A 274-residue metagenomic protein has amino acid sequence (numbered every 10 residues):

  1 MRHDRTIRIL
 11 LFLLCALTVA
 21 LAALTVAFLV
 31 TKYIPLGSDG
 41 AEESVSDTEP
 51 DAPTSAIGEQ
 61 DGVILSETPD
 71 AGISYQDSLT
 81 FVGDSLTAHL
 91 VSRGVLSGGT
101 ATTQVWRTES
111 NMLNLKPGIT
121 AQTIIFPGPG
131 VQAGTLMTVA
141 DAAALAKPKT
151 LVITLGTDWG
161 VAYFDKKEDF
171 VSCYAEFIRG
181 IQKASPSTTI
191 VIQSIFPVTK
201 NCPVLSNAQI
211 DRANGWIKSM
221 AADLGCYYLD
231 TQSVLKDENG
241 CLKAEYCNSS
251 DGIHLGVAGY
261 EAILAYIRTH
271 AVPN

Functional and structural regions predicted by a protein language model:
M1-V82, L86-S92: N-terminal secretory targeting modules
I73-D169: Conserved SGNH/GDSL esterase-like catalytic core that processes O-acyl groups on lipids and polysaccharides
L79-F81, K149-L155, T189-S194, Y227-D230 (+1 more regions): Structural recognition of the beta-strand scaffold that forms the well-ordered cores of secreted hydrolase catalytic
V91, V95, G156, A175 (+3 more regions): Sec-exported extracytoplasmic/periplasmic mature domains
W106-E109, S194, Q232: Residues at the C-termini of beta-strands that transition into short coil/loop
T154-D158, R179-R212: Active-site segments of SGNH/GDSL-like serine hydrolases that catalyze O-acetyl group transfer/hydrolysis on lipids
K167-F177, Q209-N214: Charged helix-capping and loop-helix junction motifs
P197-N274: Catalytic His-Asp segment of secreted/periplasmic serine-dependent ester chemistry enzymes
